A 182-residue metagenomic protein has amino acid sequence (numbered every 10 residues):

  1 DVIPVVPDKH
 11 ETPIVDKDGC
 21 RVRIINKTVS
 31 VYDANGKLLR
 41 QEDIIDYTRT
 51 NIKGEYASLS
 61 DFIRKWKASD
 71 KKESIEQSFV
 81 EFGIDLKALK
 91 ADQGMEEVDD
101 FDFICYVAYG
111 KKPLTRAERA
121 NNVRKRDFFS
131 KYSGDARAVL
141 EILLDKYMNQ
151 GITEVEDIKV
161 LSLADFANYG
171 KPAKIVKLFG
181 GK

Functional and structural regions predicted by a protein language model:
V2-K182: Catalytic cores and motor modules of nucleic-acid processing enzymes
